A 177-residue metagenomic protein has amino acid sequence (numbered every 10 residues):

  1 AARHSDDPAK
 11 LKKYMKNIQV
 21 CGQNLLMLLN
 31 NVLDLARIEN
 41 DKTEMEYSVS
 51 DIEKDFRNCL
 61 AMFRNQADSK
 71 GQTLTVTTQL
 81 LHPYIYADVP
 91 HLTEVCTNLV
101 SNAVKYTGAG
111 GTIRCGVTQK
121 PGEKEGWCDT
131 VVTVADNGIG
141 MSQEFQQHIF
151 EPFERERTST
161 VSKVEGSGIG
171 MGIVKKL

Functional and structural regions predicted by a protein language model:
V20-L25: Short alpha-helical segment of the dimerization/phosphotransfer core of two-component systems
A36-Y47: Helix-loop junction within the histidine kinase core
E46-A61, T93: A conserved beta-strand-to-alpha-helix junction within the catalytic ATP-binding
E46-D51, D68, T73-P83, T118-K120: Conserved catalytic submotifs in the C-terminal HATPase_c
N65, I139-G140: Glycine-rich G1-box
A103-V104: Short helix-loop "hinge" at the ATP-lid/N-box region of the Bergerat-fold HATPase_c
G110-G126: Short beta-strand/loop element within the Bergerat-fold HATPase_c
M141-F153: Short conserved segment of the HATPase_c
